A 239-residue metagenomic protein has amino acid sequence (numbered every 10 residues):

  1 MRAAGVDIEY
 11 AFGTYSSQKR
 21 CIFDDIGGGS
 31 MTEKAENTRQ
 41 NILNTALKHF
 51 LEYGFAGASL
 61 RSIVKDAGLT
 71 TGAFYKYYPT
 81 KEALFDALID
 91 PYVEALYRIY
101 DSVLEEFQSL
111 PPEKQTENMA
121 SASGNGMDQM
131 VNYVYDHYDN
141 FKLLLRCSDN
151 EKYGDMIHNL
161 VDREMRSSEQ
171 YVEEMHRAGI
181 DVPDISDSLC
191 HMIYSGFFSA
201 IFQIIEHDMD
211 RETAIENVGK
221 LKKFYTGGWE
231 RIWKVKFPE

Functional and structural regions predicted by a protein language model:
R2-G28, D136, R166-E173, C190-E239: C-terminal peripheral helix-coil segments that are non-catalytic and often amphipathic
A3-Y53, G57-D66, A83: Basic, helix-initiating cap at the start of DNA-binding domains
N41-K48, E52, S62, D66 (+6 more regions): Alpha-helical structural segments
L47, L144-V161, A214-W229: C-terminal/domain-terminus segments
G68-Y78: Short hydrophobic/aromatic patch on the recognition helix
L104, Q108, P112-K114, D128-E151: Amphipathic alpha-helical segments used for helix-helix packing
Q108-N118, H176-D181: Short helix-coil transition/hinge motifs at the ends and kinks of transmembrane helices, capturing the brief
Q129-D136, E151-R177, S188-S195: Amphipathic alpha-helical packing segments from all-alpha helical-bundle domains
